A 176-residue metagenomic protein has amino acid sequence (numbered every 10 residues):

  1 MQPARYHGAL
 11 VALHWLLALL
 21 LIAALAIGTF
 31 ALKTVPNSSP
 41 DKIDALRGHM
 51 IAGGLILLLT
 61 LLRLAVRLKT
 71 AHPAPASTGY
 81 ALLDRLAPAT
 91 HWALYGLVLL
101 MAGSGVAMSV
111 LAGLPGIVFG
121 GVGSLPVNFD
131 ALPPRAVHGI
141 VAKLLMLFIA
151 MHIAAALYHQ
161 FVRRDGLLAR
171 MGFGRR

Functional and structural regions predicted by a protein language model:
M1-R176: Membrane-embedded alpha-helical bundles that constitute the cytochrome b-like, heme-associated redox core of multi-pass
